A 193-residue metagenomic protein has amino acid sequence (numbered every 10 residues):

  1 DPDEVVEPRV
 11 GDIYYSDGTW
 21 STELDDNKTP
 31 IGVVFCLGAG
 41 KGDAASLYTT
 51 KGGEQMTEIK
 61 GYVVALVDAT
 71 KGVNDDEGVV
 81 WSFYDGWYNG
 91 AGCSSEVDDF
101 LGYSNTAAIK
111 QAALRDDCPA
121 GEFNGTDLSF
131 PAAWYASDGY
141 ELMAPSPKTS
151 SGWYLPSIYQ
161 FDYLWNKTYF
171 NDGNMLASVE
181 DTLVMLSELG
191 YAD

Functional and structural regions predicted by a protein language model:
D1-T149: Short, compositionally biased
E122-G125, S129-Y154, I158-D193: An exposed tryptophan-centered "aromatic clamp" motif
